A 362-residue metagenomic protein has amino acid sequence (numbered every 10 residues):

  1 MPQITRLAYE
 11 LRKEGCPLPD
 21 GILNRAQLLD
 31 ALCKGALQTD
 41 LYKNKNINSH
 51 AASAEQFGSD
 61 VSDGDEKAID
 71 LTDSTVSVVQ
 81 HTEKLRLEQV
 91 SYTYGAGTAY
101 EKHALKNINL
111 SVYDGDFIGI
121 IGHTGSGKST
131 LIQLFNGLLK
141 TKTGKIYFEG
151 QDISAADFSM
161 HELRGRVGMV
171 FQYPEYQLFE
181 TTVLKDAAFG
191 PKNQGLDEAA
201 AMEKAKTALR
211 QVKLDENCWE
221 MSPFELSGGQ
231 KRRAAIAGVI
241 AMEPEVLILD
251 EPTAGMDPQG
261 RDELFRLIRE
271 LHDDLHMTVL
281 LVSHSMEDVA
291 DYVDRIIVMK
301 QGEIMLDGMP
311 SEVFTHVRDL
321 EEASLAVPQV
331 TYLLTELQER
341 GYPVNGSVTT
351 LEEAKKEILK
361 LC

Functional and structural regions predicted by a protein language model:
N136: Helix-to-loop junction immediately C-terminal to a conserved catalytic motif
K145-E162: ABC ATPase NBD Q-loop/coupling interface
A199-N217: Conserved ABC ATPase "signature" region
S222-L226, Q230: Conserved ABC ATPase signature
E243: Conserved catalytic motifs of ABC-family nucleotide-binding domains
L247-D250: Catalytic Walker B motif of ABC-type/P-loop ATPase nucleotide-binding domains
Q301-G302: Conserved ABC ATPase "signature" C-loop
